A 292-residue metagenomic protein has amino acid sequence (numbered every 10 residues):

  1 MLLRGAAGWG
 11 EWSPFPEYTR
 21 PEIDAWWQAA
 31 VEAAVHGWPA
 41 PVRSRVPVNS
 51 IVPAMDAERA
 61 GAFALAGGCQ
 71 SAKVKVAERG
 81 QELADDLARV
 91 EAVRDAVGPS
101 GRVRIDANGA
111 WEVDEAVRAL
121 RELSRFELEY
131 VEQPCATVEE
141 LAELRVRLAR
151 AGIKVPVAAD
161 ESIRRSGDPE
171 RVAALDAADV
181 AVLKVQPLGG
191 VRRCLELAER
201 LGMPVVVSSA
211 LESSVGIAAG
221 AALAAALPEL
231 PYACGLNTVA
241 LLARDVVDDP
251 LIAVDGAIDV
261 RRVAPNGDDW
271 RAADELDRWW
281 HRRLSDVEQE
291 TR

Functional and structural regions predicted by a protein language model:
M1-R125, A151, V247-R292: N-terminal capping/lid subdomain adjacent to the active-site entrance of alpha/beta enzymes
I23-W27, V155-A158, L183, G235-L236: Short linear motifs at secondary-structure transitions and domain/linker junctions
I51, D160, S208, G235-N237: Conserved beta-strand termini and adjacent loop/short-helix elements that scaffold enzyme active sites in alpha/beta
G80-A224, R244-V246, L251-A253: Catalytic core of soluble alpha/beta enzymes
E229-A240: Short helix/strand-capping turn motifs
